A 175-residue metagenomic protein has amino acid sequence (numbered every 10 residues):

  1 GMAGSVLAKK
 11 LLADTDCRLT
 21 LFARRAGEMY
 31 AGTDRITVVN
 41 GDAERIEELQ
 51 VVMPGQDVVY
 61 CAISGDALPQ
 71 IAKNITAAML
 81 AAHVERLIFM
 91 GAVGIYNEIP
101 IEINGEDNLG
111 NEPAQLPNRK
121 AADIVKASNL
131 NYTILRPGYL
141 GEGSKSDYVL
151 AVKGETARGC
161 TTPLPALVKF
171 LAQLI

Functional and structural regions predicted by a protein language model:
G1-M29, I46-Q50, D66, A82-R86 (+1 more regions): Oxidoreductase cofactor-interface core, primarily capturing Rossmann-like NAD(P)-dependent enzymes
R35-T37, Y132: Short, conserved active-site loop motifs that form the nucleotide-linked donor/cofactor pocket
T37-D57: Conserved Rossmann-fold cofactor-binding substructure of NAD(P)-dependent oxidoreductases
D42, I63-S64: Short glycine-/small-residue-rich Rossmann-like dinucleotide-binding loops
D57-V58, R86: Structural motif
V59-A62, I134: Short catalytic-loop micro-motif centered on adjacent basic/acidic residues
I75-H83: Glycosyltransferases and closely related glycan-assembly transferases that use nucleotide-activated donors
